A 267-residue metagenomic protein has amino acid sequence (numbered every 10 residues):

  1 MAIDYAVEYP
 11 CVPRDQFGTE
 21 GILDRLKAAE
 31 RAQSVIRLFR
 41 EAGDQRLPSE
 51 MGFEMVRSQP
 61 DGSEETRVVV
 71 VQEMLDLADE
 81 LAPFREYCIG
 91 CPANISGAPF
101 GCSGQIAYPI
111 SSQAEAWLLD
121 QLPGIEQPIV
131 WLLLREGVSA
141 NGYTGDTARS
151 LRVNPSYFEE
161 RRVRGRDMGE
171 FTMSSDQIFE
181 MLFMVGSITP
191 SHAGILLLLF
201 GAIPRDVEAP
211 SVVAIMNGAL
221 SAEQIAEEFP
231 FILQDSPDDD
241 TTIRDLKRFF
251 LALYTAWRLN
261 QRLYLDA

Functional and structural regions predicted by a protein language model:
M1-L251, T255, L259, Y264-A267: Acidic (Asp/Glu-rich) sequence patches and key acidic residues that form negatively charged surfaces used
